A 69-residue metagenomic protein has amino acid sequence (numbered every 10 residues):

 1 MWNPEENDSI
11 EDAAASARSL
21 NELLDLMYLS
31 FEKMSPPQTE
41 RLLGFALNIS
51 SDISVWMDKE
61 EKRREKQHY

Functional and structural regions predicted by a protein language model:
M1-Y69: Sequence/structural signature of long amphipathic alpha-helices that form protein-protein interaction faces
